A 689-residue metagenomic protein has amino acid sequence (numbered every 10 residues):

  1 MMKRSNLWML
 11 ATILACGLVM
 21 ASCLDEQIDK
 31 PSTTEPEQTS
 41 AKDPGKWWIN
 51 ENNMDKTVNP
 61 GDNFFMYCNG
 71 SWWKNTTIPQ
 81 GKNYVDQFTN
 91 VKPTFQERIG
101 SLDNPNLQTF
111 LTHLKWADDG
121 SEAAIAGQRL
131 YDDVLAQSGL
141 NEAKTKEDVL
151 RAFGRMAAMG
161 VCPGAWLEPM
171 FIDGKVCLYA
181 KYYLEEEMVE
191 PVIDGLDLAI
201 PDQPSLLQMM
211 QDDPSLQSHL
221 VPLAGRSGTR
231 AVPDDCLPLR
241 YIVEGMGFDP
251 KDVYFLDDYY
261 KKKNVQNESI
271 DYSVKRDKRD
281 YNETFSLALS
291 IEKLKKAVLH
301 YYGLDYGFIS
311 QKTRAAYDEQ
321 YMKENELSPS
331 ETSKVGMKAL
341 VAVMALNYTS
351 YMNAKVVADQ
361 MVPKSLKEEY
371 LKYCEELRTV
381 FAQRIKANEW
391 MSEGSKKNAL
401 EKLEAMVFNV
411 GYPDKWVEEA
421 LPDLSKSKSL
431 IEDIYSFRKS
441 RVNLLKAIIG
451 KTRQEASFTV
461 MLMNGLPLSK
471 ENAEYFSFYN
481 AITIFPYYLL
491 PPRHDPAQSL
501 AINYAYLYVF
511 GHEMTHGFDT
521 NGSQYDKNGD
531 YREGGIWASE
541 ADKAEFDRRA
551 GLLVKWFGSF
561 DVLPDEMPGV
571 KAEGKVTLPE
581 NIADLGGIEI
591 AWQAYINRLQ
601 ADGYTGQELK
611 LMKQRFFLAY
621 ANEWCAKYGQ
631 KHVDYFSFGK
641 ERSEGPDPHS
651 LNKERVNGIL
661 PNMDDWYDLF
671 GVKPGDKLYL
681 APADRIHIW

Functional and structural regions predicted by a protein language model:
M1-L10: Bacterial N-terminal signal peptides that target proteins for export
G17-K42: Bacterial Sec-dependent N-terminal signal peptides
Q38-N52: Short, Gly/Pro- and small/polar-rich lid/capping loops
K42-D43, N59-D62, Y67-A124: Active-site-surrounding "flap" and adjacent substrate/cofactor-binding loops of secreted or lumenal enzymes, prototyped
T57, Y254-E292, K296-S328, T332 (+2 more regions): Functional cleft and adjacent loop/helix regions within the main domain that mediate ligand binding or catalysis
G100-L377: Noncatalytic, helix-rich "gating/capping" subdomain that lines the substrate-entry/channel surface of large enzyme
L371-L507, H516-W689: Zinc-dependent metallohydrolase catalytic domains
